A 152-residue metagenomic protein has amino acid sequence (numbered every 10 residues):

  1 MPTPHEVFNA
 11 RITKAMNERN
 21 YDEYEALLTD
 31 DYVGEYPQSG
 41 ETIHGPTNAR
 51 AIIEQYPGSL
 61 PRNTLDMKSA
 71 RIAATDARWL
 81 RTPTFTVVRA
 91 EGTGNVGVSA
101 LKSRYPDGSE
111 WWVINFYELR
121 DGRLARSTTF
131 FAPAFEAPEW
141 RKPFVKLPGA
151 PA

Functional and structural regions predicted by a protein language model:
M1-A152: C-terminal and inter-domain tail/linker signature
